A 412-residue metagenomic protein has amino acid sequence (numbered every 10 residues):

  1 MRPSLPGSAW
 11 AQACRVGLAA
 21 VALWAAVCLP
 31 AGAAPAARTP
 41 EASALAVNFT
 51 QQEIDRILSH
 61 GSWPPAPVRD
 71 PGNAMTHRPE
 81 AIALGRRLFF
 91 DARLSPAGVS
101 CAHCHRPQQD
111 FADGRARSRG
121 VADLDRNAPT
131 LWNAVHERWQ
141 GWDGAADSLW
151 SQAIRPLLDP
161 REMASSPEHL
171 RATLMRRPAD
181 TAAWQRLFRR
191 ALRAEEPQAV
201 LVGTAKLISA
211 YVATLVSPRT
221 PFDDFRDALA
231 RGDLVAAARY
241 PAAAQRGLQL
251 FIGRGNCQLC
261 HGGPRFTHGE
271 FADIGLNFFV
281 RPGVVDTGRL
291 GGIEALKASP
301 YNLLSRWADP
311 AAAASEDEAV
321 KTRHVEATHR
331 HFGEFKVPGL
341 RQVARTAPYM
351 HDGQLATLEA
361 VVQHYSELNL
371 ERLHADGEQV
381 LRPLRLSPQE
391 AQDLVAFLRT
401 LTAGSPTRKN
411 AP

Functional and structural regions predicted by a protein language model:
R2-L18: Bacterial N-terminal signal peptides that target proteins for export
R2-P6, W24, L29-P412: Periplasmic c-type cytochrome electron-transfer domains
